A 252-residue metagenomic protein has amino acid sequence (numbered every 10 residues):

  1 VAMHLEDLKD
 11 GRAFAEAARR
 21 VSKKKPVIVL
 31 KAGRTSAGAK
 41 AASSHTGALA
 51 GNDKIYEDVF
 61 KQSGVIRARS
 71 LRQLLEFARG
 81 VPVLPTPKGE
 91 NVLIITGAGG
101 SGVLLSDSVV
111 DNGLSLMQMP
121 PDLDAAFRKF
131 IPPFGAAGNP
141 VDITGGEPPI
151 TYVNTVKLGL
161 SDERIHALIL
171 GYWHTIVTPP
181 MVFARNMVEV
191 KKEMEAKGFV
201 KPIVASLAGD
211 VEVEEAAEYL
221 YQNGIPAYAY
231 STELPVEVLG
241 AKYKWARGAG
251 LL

Functional and structural regions predicted by a protein language model:
A2-L252: Catalytic-core regions of core metabolic enzymes, especially those transforming organic acids/acyl-group intermediates
